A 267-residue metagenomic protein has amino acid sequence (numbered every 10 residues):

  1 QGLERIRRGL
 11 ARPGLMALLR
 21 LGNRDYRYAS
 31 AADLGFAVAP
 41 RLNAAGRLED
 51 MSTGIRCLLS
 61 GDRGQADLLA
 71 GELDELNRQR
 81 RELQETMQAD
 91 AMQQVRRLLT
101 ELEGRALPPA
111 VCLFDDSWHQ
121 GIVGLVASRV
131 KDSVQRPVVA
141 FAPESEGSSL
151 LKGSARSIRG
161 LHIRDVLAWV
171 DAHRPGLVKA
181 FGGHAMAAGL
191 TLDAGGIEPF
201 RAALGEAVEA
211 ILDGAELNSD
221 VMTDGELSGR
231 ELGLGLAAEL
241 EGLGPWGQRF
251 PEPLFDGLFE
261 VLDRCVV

Functional and structural regions predicted by a protein language model:
Q1-G195: Hydrophobic helix-and-loop "lid/oligomerization" segment in the mid-to-C-terminal part of catalytic domains
M51, V123-G124, R201, L234-A237: Conserved strand-to-helix beginnings and helix N-cap segments that scaffold or border functional pockets
P143-E144, L217, P253: Residue-level "edge-of-site" marker
V166-V170, R201-V208: Short amphipathic alpha-helices in soluble, non-transmembrane regions that often serve as interface/regulatory elements
H173-V178, E206-D213: A common structural junction motif
A185-L190, G195, L217-L232: Short proline/glycine- and acidic-rich turn/helix-capping motifs at secondary-structure junctions
G196-F200: OB-fold single-stranded nucleic acid-binding module
V221-V267: Accessory interdomain/linker segments of ATP-dependent helicases and helicase-like nucleic-acid enzymes that mediate
